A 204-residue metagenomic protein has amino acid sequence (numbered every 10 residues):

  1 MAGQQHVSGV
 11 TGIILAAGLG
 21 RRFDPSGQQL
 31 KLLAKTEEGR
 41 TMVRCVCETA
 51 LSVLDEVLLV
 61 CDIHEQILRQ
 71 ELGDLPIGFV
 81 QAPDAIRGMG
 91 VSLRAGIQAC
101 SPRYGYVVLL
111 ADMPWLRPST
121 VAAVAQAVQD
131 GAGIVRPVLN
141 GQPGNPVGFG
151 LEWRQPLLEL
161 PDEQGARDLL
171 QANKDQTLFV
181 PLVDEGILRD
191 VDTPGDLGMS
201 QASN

Functional and structural regions predicted by a protein language model:
M1-P25: N-terminal nucleotide-binding beta1-loop-alpha1 segment
A2-H6, V43-G105, Q155: Conserved N-terminal catalytic core of the sugar/cofactor nucleotidyltransferase
L15, T36, L109: Catalytic metal- and UDP-sugar-binding loop of GT-A-like glycosyltransferases, i.e., residues flanking the conserved
Q29-V46: Short catalytic helix/loop segments, enriched in acidic residues and glycine and frequently bearing histidine
I86-L158: Conserved beta-loop-beta/alpha segment of the NTase-like Rossmann-fold superfamily that binds/positions NTPs
L139-L178, S203-N204: Catalytic-core segments of class I nucleotidyltransferases/pyrophosphorylases that form NMP-activated intermediates
L178-G186: Catalytic beta-strand/loop signature of glycosyltransferases that borders the donor
E185-N204: Glycine-rich phosphate/pyrophosphate-binding loop and the adjoining helix
